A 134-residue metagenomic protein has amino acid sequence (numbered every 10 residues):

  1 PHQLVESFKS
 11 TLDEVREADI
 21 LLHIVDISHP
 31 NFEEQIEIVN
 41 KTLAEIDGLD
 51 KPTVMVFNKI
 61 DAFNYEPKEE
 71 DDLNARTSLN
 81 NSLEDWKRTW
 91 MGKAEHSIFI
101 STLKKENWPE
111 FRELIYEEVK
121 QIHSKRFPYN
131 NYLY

Functional and structural regions predicted by a protein language model:
P1-L4, E33-E34: Short, solvent-exposed loop/turn segments at secondary-structure boundaries
L4-H29, K41-L49, S101: Inter-motif core of Ras-like GTPase G domains
P30-Y134: C-terminal-of-GTPase-core extension/linker across diverse P-loop GTPases
